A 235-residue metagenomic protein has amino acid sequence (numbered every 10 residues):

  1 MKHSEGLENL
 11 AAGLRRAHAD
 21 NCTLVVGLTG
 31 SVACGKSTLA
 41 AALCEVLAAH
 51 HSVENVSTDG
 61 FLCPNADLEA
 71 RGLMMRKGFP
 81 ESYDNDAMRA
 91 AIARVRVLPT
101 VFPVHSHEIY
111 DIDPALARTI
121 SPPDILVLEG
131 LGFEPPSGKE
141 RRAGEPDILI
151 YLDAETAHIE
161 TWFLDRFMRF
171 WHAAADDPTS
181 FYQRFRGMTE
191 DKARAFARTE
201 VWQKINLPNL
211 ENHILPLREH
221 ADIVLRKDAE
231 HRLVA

Functional and structural regions predicted by a protein language model:
M1-A17, S121, T189-A235: NTP-dependent small-molecule kinase module
G30: The Walker A (P-loop) glycine that initiates the GxxxxGKT/S ATP-binding motif of P-loop NTPases
A33: Walker A (P-loop) phosphate-binding loop of P-loop NTPases
K36: Conserved lysine of the Walker
L39: Hydrophobic positions on the alpha1 helix immediately C-terminal to the Walker A/P-loop
E45-E54: Post-Walker A helix-loop "phosphate-sensing" segment adjacent to the P-loop in P-loop NTPases
E54-S57, C63-D111: Conserved nucleotide-sensing/catalytic segment adjacent to the nucleotide-binding pocket in NTP-handling enzymes
D113-A175: ATP-dependent NMP and nucleoside kinases share a basic, alpha-helical "lid"
